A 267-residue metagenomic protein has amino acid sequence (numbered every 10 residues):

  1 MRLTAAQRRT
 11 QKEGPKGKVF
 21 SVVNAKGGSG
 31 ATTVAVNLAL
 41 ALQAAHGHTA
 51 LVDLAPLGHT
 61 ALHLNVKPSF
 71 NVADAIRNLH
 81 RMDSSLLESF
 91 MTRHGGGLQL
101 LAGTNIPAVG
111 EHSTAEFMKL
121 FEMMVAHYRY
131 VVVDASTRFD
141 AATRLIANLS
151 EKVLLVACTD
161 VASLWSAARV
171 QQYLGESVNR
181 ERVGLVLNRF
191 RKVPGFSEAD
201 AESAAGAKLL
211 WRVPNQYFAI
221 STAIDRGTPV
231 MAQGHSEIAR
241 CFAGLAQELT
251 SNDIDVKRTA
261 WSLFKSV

Functional and structural regions predicted by a protein language model:
M1-V19, E176, R182-V183, L187 (+1 more regions): Acidic-aromatic/histidine active-site loop/patch
T10-A50: Walker A (P-loop) phosphate-binding motif
A25, C158-T159, V183-G195, R212-A219: G-domain G4 guanine-recognition motif of GTPases
L42-L100: Phosphate-binding loop that captures ATP/GTP phosphates
L79-F139, R144: Cytosolic-facing regulatory segments adjacent to core modules
A126, F139-V161: Inter-motif core of Ras-like GTPase G domains
R189, A201-V230, F242: Beta-strand-loop-alpha "switch" segments that mediate conformational coupling across diverse proteins
R226-V267: NTP-binding/hydrolysis catalytic cores, primarily Walker-type P-loop NTPases
